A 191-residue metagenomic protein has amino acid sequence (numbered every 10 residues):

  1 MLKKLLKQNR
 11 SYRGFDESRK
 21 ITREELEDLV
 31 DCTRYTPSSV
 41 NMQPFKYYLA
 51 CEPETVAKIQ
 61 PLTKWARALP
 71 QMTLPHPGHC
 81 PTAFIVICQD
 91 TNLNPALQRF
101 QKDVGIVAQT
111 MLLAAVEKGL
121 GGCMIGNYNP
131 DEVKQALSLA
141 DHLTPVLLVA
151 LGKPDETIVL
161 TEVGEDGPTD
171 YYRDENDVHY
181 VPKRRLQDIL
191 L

Functional and structural regions predicted by a protein language model:
M1-L191: Acidic, surface-exposed loops and disordered segments
